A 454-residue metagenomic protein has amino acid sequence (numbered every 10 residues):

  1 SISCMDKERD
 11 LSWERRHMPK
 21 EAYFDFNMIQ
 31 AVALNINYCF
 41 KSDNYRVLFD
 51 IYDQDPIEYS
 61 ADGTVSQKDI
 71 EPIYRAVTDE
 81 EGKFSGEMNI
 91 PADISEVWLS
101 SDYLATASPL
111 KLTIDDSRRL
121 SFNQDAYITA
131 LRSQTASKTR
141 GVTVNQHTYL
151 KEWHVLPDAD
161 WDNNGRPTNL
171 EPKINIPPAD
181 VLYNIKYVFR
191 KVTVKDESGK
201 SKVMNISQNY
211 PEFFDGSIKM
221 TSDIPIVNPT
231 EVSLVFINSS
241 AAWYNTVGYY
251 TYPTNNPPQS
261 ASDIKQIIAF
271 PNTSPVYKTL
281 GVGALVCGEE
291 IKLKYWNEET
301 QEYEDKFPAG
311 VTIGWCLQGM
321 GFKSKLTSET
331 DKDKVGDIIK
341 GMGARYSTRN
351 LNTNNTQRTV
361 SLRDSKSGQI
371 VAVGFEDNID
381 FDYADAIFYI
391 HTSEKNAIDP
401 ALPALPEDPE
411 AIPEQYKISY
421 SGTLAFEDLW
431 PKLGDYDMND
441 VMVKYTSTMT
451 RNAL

Functional and structural regions predicted by a protein language model:
I2-E8: Bacterial signal peptide processing site
E8-L454: Extracellular distal adhesion/interaction modules in secreted or cell-surface proteins
